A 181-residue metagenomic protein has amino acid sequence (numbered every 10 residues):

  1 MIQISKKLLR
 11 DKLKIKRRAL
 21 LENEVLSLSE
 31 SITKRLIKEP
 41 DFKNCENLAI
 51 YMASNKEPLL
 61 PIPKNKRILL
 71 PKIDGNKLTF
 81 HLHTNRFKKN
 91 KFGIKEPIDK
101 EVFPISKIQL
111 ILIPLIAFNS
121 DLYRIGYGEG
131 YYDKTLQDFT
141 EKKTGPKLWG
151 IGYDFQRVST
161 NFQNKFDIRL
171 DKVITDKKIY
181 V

Functional and structural regions predicted by a protein language model:
I2-I4, L8, I15, S106-I111 (+2 more regions): Surface-exposed, charge/polar-rich loops and edge strands
I2-K107: N-terminal active-site beta-alpha-beta segment that forms phosphate/nucleotide-binding and substrate-recognition loops
Y51, P114, D176: Conserved residues at the C-terminal ends of beta-strands
A53-K56, I116-S120: Short glycine-rich anion-binding loops that position phosphate/pyrophosphate groups of nucleotides and phosphorylated
N76-L82, Y123-I125, L148: Short, well-ordered strand-loop elements centered on a beta-strand within folded domains, enriched for acidic residues
I113-P114, Y127: Thr-Gly-centered strand-to-loop micro-motif
Y127-D133: Charged helix-capping and loop-helix junction motifs
